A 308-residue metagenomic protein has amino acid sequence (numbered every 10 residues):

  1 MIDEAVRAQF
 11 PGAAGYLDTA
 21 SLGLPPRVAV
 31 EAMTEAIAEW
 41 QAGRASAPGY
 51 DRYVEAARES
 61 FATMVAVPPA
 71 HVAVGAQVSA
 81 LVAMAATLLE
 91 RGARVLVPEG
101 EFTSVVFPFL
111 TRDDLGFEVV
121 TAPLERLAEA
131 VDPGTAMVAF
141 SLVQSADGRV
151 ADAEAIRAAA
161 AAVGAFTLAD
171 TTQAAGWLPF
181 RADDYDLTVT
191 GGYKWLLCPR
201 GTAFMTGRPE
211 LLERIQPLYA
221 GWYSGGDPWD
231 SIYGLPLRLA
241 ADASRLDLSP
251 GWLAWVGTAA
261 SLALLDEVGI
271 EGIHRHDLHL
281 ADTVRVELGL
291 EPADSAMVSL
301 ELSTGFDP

Functional and structural regions predicted by a protein language model:
M1-P308: Pyridoxal 5′-phosphate
